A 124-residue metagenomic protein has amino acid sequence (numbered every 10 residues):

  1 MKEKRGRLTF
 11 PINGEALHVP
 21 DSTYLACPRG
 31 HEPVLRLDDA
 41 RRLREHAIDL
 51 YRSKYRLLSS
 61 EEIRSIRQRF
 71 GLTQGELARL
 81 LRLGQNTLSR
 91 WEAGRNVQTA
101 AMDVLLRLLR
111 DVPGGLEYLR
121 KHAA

Functional and structural regions predicted by a protein language model:
M1-L57, D111-A124: N-terminal flexible/basic segments that precede or flank functional cores
L35-A101: Extended interfacial segments that mediate partner engagement and assembly in macromolecular machines
R90-A124: Short, Lys/Arg-rich amphipathic alpha-helical interaction segments that bind nucleic acids or acidic protein surfaces
